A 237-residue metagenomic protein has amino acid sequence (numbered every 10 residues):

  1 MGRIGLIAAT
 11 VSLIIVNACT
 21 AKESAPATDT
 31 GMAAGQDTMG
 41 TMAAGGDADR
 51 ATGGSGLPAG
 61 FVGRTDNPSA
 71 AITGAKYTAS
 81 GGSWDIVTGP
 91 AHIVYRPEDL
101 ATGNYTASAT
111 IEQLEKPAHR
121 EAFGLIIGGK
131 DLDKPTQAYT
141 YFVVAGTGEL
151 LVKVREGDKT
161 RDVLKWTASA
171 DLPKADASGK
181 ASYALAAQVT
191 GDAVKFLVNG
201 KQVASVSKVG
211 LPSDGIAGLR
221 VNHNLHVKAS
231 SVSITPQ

Functional and structural regions predicted by a protein language model:
M1-A8: Bacterial N-terminal signal peptides that target proteins for export
V16-A18: C-terminal motif of bacterial Sec signal peptides marking the signal peptidase cleavage site
T20-K22: Bacterial signal peptide processing site
G31-S108, L114-P117: Low-complexity, Ser/Thr/Pro/Gly-rich disordered linker/stalk regions
A91-K159: Secretory/extracellular carbohydrate-interaction modules and structurally similar beta-sandwich "look-alikes"
K159-A184: Short, aromatic/His-centered strand-loop micro-motif at the edge of beta-sheets
A177-V206: Carbohydrate-binding surfaces in secreted/extracellular proteins
V206-K228: Flexible glycan-contacting loops in extracellular carbohydrate-active proteins
